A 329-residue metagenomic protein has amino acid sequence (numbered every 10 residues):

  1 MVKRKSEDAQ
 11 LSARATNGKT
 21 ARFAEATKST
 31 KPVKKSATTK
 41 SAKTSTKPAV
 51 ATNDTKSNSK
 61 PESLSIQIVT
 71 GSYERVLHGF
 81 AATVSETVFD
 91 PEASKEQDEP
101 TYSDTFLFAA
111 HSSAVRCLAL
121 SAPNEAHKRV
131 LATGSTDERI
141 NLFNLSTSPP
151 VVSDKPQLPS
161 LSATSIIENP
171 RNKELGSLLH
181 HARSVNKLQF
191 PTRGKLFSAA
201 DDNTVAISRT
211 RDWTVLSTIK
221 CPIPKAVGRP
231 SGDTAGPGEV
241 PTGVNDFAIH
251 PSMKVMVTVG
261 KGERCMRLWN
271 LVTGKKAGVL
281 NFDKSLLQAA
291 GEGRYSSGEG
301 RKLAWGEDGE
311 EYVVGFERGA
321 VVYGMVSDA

Functional and structural regions predicted by a protein language model:
M1-S65, P100: Intrinsically disordered, Lys/Arg-rich low-complexity segments
K60-L64, L118-K128, A182, L188-G194 (+5 more regions): Loop/turn segments within WD40 beta-propeller blades
S65, L268-N270, G274-A329: Structured C-terminal portions of repeat-based eukaryotic scaffold domains
T70-A109, T136-N169: Beta-propeller domains
G71-E74, T133-D137, A199-N203, R209-T210 (+3 more regions): Conserved strand-to-loop turn within each blade of WD40 beta-propeller repeats
H78-F80, I140-L145, L188, V205-R209 (+2 more regions): WD40-repeat beta-propellers
V88, S103-T105, V151-S153, K173-G176 (+2 more regions): A structural motif specific to WD40 beta-propellers
T101, F108-V115, Q157-S162, E168-V185 (+3 more regions): WD40/WD-repeat beta-propeller blade N-cap
